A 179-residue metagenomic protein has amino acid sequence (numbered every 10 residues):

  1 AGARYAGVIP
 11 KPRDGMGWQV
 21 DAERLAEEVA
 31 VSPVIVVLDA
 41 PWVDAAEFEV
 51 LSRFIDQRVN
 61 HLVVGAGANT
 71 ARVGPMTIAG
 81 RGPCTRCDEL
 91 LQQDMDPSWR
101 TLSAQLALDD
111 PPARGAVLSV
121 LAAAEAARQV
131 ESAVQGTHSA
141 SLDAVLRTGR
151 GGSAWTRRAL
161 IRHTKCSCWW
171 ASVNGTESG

Functional and structural regions predicted by a protein language model:
A1-G179: Adenine nucleotide-associated cytosolic modules
